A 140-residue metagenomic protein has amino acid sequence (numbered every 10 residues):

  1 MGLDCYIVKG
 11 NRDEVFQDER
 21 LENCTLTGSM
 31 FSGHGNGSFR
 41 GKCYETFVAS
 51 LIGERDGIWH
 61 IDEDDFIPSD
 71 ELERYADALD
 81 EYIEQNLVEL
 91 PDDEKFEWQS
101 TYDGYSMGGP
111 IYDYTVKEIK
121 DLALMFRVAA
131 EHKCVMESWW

Functional and structural regions predicted by a protein language model:
M1-H132, M136-W140: Acidic (Asp/Glu-rich) sequence patches and key acidic residues that form negatively charged surfaces used
